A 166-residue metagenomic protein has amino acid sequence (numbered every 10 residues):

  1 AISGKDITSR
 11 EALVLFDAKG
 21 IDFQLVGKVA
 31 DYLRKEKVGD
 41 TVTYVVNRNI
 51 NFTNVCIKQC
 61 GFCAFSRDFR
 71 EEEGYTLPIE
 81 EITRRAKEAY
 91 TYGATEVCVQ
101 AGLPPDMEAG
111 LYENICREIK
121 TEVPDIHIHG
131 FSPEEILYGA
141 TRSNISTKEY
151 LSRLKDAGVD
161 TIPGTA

Functional and structural regions predicted by a protein language model:
A1-N49, T53-I57: Flexible, acidic/Gly-rich N-terminal and inter-domain linker regions that tether and position cofactor-handling modules
G4, A30, C60, V99 (+1 more regions): Conserved, mostly hydrophobic/aromatic
D6-I7, Q59-G61, V123-P124: A broad, low-specificity signal for short, low-complexity segments enriched in glycine/proline and polar/charged
V14, D22, I57-Q59, R84 (+2 more regions): A broad, structure-centric signal for solvent-exposed, well-ordered loop/edge residues that line or flank functional
F16, K35, Y44, F62-F65 (+3 more regions): Bulky hydrophobic/aromatic packing residues
D31-V38, I57, G61-D68, K87-Y90: Generic short alpha-helical segment signal, independent of protein family or function, capturing local helix propensity
V42-E81: Canonical Radical SAM [4Fe-4S] cluster-binding loop centered on the CxxxCxxC motif and its immediate flanking residues
R67-A166: Conserved Radical SAM active-site core
